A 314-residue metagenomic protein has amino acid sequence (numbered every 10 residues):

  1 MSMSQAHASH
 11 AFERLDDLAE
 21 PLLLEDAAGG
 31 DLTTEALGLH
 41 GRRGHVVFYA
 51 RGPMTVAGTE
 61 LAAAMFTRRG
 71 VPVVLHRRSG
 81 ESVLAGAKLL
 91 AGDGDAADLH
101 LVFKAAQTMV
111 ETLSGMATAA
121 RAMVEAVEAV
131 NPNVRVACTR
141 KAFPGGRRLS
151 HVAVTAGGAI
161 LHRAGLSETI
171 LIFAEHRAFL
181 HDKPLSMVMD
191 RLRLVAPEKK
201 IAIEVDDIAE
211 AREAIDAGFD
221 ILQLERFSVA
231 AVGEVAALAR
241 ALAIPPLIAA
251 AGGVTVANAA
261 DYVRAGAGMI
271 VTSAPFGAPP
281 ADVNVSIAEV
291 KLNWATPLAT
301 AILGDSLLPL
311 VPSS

Functional and structural regions predicted by a protein language model:
S2-A202, D206, E210-A217, I221 (+5 more regions): Acidic/glycine-rich phosphate/pyrophosphate-binding loops and surrounding catalytic core that coordinate Mg2+
R121, A250, A295-A299: A general structural signal for short secondary-structure boundary/capping elements
R226, G252, S273-A274: Short secondary-structure boundary segments
E234-A241, A260-A265, T272-S314: C-terminal helical cap(s) of enzyme catalytic domains, especially alpha/beta-barrels
